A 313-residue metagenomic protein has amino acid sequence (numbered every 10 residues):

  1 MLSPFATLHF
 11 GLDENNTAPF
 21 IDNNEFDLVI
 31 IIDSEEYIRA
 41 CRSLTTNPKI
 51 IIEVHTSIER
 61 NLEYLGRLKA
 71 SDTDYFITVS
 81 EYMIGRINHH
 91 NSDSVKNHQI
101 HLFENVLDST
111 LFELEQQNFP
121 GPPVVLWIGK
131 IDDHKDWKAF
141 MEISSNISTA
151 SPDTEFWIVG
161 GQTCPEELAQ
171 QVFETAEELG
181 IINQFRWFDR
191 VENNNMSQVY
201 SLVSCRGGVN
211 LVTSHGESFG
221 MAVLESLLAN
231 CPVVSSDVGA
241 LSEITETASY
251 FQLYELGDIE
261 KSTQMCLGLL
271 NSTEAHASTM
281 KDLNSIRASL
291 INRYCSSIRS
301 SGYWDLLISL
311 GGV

Functional and structural regions predicted by a protein language model:
I31-E36, V54: Short His-centered aromatic/hydrophobic patch
N61-R67, S71-Q99, L107-S109: A short, active-site helix/loop in glycosyltransferases that binds the activated sugar's phosphate group
I77, L111, Q116-K135, M141-S148 (+1 more regions): Conserved donor-binding/catalytic core segment of Leloir-type glycosyltransferases
A169-S197, L202: Nucleotide-activated donor-binding/catalytic signature segment of Leloir-type glycosyltransferases, i.e., the conserved
V209-L211, P232-S235: Short hydrophobic beta-strand element within catalytic cores of glycosyltransferases and related nucleotide-activated
H215: Aromatic "clamp/platform" in nucleotide-sugar-dependent glycosyltransferases that forms part of the donor/acceptor
T247, F251-E260, L267-A277: Conserved acidic donor-binding segment of nucleotide-sugar-dependent glycosyltransferases
N271-I308: A charged, aromatic-enriched C-terminal amphipathic alpha-helix characteristic of glycosyltransferases across folds
